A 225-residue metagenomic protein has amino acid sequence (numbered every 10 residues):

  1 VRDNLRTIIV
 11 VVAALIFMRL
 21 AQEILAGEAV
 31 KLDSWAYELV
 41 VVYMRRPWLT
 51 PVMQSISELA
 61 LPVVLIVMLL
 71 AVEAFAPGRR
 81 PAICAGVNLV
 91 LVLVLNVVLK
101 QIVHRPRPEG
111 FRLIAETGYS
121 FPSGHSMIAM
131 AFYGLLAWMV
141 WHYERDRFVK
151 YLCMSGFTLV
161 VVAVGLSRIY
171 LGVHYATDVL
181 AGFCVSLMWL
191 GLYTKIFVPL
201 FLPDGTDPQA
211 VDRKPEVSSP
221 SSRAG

Functional and structural regions predicted by a protein language model:
V1-V63, Q101-L113: N-terminal transmembrane-helix/juxtamembrane module of multi-pass inner/ER membrane proteins
D3-V12, L69-L93: Interfacial segments of alpha-helical transmembrane regions
I16-L20, L91-V98, L159-R168: Aromatic-anchored segments of alpha-helical transmembrane domains
F17, A21, L49, L95 (+4 more regions): Alpha-helical membrane-inserting segments
M44-I56, N88, V92, R112-T117 (+1 more regions): Short juxtamembrane and helix-loop transition motifs at transmembrane-helix boundaries in membrane proteins
S57-P77, F132-G134, V140: Hydrophobic alpha-helical transmembrane segments
L69, R112-G225: Membrane-embedded catalytic cores of phosphoryl/pyrophosphoryl-handling enzymes
I83-L113: Hydrophobic alpha-helical transmembrane segments of integral membrane proteins
